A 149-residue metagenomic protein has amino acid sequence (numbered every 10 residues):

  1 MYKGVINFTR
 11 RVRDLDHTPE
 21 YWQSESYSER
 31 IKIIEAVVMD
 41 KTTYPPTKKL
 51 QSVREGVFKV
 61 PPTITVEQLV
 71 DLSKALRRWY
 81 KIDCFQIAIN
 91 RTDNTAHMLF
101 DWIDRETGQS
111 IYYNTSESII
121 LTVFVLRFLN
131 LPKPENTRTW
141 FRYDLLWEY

Functional and structural regions predicted by a protein language model:
M1-Y149: N-terminal nicking endonuclease/strand-transfer module with a His-rich metal-binding environment and a catalytic Tyr
